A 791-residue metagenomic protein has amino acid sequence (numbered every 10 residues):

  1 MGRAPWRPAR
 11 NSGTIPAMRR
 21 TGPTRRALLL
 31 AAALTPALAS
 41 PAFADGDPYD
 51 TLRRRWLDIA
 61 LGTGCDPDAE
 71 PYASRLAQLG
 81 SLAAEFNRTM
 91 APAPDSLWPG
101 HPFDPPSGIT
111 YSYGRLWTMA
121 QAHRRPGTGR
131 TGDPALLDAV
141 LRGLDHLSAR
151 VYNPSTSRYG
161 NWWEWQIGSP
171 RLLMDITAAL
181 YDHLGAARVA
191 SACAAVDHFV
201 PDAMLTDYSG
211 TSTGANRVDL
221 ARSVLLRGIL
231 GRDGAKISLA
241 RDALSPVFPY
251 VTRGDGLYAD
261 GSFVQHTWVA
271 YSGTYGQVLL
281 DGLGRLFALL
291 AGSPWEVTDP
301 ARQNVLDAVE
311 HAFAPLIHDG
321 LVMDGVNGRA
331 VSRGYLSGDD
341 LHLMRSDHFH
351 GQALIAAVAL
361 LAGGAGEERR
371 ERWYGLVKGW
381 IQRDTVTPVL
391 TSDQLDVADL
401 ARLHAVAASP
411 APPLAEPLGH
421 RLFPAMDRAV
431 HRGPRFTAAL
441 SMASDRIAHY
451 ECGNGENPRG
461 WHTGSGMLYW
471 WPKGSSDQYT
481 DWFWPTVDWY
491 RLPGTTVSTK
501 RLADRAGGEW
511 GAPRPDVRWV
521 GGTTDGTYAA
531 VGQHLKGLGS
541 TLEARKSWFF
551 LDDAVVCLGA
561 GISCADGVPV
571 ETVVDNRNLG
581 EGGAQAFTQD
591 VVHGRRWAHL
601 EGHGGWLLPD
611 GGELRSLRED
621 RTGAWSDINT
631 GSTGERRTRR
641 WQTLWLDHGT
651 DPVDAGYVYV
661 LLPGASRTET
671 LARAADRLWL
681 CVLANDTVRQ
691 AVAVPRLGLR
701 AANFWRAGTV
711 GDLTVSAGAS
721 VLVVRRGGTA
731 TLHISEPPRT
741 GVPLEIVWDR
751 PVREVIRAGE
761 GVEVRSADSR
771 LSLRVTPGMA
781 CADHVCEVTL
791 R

Functional and structural regions predicted by a protein language model:
G2-P23, L34-P36: N-terminal secretory signal peptides
R26-A44: N-terminal export signals
A44-A84, S96-L97, F103-P106: Mature N-terminal, pre-catalytic/accessory segment of carbohydrate-active enzymes
N87-L336: Aromatic-lined, polymer-binding surfaces characteristic of secreted/periplasmic polysaccharide-degrading enzymes
L286-T731, S735-P743, V747-E754: Extended polysaccharide-engagement surfaces of secreted carbohydrate-active enzymes
V406, S766-A767, V775-P777: Extended, compositionally biased alpha-helical segments that mediate assembly or anchoring
V658, L771-R791: C-terminal beta-strand-rich structural cap/linker in extracellular carbohydrate-active enzymes
E760-V764: Small-residue (G/S/T/A) turn/hinge positions that recur once per unit in extracellular repeat modules
